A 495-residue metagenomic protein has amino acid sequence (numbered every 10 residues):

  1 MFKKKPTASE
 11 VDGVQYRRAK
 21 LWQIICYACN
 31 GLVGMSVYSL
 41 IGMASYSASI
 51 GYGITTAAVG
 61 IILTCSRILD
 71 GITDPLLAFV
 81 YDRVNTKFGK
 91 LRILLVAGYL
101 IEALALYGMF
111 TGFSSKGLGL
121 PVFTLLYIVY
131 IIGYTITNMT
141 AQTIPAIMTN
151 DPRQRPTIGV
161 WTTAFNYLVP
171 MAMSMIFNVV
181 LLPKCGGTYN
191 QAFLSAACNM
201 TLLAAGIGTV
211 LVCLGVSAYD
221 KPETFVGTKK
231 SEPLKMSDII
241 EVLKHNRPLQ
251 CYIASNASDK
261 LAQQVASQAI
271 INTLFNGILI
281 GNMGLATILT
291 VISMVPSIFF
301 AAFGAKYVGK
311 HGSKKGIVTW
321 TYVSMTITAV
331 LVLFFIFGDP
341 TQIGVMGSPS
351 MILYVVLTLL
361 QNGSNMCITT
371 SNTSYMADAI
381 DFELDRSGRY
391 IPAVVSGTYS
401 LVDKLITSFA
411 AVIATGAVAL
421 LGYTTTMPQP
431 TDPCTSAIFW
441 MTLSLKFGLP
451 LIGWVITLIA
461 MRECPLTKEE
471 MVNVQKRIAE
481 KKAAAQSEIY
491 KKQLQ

Functional and structural regions predicted by a protein language model:
F2-Q495: Membrane-embedded alpha-helical bundles of multi-pass transporters/translocases, especially carrier/permease families
